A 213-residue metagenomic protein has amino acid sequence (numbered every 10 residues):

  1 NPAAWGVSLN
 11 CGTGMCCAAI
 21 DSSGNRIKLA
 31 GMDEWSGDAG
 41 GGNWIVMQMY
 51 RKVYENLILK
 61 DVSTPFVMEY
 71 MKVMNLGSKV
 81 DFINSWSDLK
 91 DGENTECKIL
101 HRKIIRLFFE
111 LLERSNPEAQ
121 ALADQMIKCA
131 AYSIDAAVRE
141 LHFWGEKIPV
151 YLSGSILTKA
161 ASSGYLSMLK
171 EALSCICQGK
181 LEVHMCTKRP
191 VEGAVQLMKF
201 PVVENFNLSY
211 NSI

Functional and structural regions predicted by a protein language model:
N1-F66: Phosphate-binding/catalytic loop of phosphoryl-transfer enzymes
N1-V7, R51-I213: ATP-binding/phosphotransfer module of carbohydrate and carboxylate kinases, centering on a glycine-rich
